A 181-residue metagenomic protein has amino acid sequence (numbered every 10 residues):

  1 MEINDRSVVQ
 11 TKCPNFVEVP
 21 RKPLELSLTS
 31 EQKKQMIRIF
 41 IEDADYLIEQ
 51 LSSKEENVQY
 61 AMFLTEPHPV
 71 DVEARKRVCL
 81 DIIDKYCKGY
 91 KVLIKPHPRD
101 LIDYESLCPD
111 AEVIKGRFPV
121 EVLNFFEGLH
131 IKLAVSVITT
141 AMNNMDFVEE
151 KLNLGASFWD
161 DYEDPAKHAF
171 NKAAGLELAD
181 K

Functional and structural regions predicted by a protein language model:
M1-E2, E18, K91-P98, K132-V137 (+1 more regions): Short, hydrophobic beta-strand segments that form beta-sheet elements in well-ordered domains
M1-Y60: A nucleotide-sugar donor-handling region in carbohydrate enzymes
E18, R38, E112-V120, H168-K181: Short acidic-hydrophobic, aromatic-tinged amphipathic segments that line or gate anion-handling sites
A44-L47, E56, Y60-P96, D100: Conserved catalytic-core segment of nucleotide-activated headgroup transferases in glycan assembly
V70-V72, D100-S106, W159-P165: Short, charged/polar "capping" segments at the starts of alpha-helices and the immediately preceding loops
E73-A74, F118-L129, D161-A173: Short, charged, surface-exposed secondary-structure boundary motifs
R99-F147: Donor nucleotide-activated moiety binding/catalytic core segment of transferases that use nucleotide-activated donors
A141-K181: Catalytic binding pocket for nucleotide-activated donors in carbohydrate/polymer assembly enzymes
